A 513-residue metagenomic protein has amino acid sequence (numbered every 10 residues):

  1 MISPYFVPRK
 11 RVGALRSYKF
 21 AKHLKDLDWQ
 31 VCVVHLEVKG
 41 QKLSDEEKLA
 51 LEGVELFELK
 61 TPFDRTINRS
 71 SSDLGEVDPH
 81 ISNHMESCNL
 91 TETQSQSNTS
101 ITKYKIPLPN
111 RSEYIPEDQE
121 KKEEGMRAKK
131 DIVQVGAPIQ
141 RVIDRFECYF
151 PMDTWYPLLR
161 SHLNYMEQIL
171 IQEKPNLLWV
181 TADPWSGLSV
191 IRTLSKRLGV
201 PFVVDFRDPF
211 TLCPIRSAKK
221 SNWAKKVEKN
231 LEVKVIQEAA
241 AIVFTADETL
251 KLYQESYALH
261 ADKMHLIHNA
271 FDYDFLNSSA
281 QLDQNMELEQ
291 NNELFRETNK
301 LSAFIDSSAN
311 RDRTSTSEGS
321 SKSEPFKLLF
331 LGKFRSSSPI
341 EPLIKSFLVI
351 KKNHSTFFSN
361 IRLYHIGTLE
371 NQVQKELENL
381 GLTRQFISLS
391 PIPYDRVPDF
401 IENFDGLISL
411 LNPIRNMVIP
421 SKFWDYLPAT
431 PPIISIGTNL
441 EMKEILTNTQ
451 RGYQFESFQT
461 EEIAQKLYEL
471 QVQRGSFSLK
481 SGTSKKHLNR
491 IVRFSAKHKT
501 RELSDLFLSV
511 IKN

Functional and structural regions predicted by a protein language model:
M1-C88, E92, Q96-I115, A241 (+5 more regions): N-terminal subdomain of nucleotide-sugar transferases
V12, S338, P393-F400, L407-D425 (+1 more regions): Nucleotide-sugar-dependent
D153, N164, S186-S189, T193-R197 (+1 more regions): Membrane-proximal helix-turn-helix segments that form the acceptor-binding/catalytic region of lipid-linked
E248, A270: Carbohydrate-associated surface elements
E289, F295, L301-D306, S321-S338 (+2 more regions): Conserved donor-binding/catalytic core segment of Leloir-type glycosyltransferases
F358-R396: Nucleotide-activated donor-binding/catalytic signature segment of Leloir-type glycosyltransferases, i.e., the conserved
T438-E469: Change "using UDP/GDP/dTDP sugars" to "using nucleotide sugars
F458-E462, G475-V510: A charged, aromatic-enriched C-terminal amphipathic alpha-helix characteristic of glycosyltransferases across folds
